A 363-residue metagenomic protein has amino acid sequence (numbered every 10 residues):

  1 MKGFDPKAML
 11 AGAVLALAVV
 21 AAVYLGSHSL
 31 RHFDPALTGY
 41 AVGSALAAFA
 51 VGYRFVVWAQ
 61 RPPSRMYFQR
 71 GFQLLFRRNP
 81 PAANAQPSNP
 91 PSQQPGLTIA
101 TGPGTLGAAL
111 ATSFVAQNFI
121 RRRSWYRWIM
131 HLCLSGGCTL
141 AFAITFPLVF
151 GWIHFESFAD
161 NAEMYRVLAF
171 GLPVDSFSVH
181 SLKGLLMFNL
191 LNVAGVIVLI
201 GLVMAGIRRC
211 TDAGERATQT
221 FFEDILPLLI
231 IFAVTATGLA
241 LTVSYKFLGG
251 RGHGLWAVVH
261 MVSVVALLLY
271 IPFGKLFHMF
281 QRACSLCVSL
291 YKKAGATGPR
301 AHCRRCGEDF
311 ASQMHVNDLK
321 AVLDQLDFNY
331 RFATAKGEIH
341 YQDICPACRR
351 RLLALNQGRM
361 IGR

Functional and structural regions predicted by a protein language model:
M1-A301, L352: Membrane-embedded alpha-helical bundles of multi-pass integral membrane proteins
R216, K293, V316-L319, G358-I361: A generic "cationic amphipathic patch" detector
R282-K293, A321-A333, C345-R349: Short Cys/His-rich Zn2+-coordinating modules
P299-H302, E338-Y341: Short metal-coordination and nucleic-acid-contact micro-motifs, chiefly zinc-binding Cys/His arrays
C303-G307, C345-C348: Short cysteine-rich clusters marking metal-coordination/redox-active sites
D309-H315, R350-Q357: Short functional micro-motifs and their immediate structural scaffolds
D309-I339: Short recognition patches in nucleic-acid-associated and regulatory proteins
H340, A347-L352, G358-G362: Long, compositionally biased intrinsically disordered regions
